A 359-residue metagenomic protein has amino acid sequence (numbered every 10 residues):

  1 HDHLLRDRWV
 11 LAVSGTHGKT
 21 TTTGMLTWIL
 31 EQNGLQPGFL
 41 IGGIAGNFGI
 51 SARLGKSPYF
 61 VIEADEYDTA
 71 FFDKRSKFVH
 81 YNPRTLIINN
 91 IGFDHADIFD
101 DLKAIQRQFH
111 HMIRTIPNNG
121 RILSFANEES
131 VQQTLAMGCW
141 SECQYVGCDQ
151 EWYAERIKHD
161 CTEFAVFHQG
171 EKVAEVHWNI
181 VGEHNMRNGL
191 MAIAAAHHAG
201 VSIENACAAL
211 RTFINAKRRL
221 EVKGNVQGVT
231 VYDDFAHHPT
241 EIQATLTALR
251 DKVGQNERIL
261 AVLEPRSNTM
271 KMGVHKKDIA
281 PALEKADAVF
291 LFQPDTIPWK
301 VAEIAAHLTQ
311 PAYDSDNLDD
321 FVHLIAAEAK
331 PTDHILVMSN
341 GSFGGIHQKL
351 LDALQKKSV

Functional and structural regions predicted by a protein language model:
H1, L5-R8, Q32-L35, N47 (+4 more regions): Acidic, Mg2+-coordinating active-site environments of NTP-dependent enzymes
H1-A45: Walker A (P-loop) phosphate-binding motif
A12-S14, L40-G42, V61-E63, V262-E264 (+1 more regions): Short beta-strand segments
L54-K56: Conserved motor-coupling elements within RecA-like helicase/translocase cores
Y59-T69, V231-H237: Switch II (G3) loop of P-loop NTPases
D68-N82, T240-A248: Switch II of P-loop NTPase G domains
F71-D73, A96-K103, M270-M272, G345-Q348: Glycine/threonine-rich flexible loop motifs
H110, M137-E142, E171-K172, V181-H184 (+1 more regions): ATP-dependent carboxylate-amine ligase
